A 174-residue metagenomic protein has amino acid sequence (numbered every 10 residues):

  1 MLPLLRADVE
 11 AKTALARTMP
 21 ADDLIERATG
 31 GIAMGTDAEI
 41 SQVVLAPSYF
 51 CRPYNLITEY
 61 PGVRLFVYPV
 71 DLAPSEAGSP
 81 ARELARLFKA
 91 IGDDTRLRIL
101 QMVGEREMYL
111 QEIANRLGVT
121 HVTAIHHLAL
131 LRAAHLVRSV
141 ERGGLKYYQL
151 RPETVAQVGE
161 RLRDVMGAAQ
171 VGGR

Functional and structural regions predicted by a protein language model:
M1-P61: DNA-contacting interfaces and partner/effector-binding or oligomerization modules in DNA-centric proteins
E83-I91: Short amphipathic alpha-helical boundary/capping segments
R86, L97-I99: Pre-recognition alpha-helix immediately N-terminal to the DNA-recognition helix within helix-turn-helix or winged-helix
I99, E112-R116: A short acidic, leucine-rich amphipathic alpha-helix
E105-Y109: Short capping segments at the starts of secondary-structure elements
L110-Q111, V122, A129: Residues within helix-turn-helix
A134-R142: Beta-hairpin "wing" of winged helix-turn-helix
Y147-R174: Conserved segment of winged-helix/HTH DNA-binding domains
